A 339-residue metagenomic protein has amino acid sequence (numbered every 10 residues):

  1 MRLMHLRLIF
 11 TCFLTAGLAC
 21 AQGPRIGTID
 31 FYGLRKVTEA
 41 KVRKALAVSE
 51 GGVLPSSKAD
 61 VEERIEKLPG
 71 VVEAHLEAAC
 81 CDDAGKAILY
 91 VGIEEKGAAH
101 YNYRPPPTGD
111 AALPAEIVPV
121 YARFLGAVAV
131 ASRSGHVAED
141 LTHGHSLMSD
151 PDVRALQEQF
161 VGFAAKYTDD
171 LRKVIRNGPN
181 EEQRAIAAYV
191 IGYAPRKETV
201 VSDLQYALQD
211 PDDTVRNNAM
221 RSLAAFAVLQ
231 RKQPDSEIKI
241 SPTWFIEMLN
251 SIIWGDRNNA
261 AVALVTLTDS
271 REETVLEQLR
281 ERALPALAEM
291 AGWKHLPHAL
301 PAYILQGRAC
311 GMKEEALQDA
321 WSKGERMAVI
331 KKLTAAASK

Functional and structural regions predicted by a protein language model:
M1-R7: Positively charged n-region of N-terminal signal peptides that target proteins for export
R7-G17: Bacterial N-terminal signal peptides
Q22-R35, K44, V48-P107: Periplasmic polypeptide-binding modules associated with outer-membrane biogenesis and secretion
G52-S56, F245, L287: Ordered, soluble secondary-structure elements with a strong preference for glycine-centered loop motifs and nearby
H100-E198, Y206-Q209, D213-T243, E247-N258 (+3 more regions): Extended repeat-based scaffolds of very large eukaryotic assembly and lipid-transport proteins
A263-L264: Alpha-helical scaffolds that organize eukaryotic protein assemblies
